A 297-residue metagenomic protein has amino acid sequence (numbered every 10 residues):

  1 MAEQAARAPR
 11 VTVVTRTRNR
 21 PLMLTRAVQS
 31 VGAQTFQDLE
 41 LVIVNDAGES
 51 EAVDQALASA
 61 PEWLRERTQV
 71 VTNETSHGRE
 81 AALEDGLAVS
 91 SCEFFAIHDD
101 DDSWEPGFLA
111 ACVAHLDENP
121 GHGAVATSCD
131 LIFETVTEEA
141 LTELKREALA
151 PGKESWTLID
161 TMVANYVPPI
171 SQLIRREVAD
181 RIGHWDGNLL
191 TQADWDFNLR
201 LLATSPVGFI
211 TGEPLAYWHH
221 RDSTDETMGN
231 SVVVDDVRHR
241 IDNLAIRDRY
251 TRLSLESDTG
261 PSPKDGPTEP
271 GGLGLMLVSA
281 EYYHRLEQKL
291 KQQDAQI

Functional and structural regions predicted by a protein language model:
M1-S257, Q293: Nucleotide-sugar donor-binding/catalytic module of glycosyltransferases that assemble extracellular/cell-envelope
L244-I297: Boundary detector for helix-to-coil junctions that initiate low-complexity/charged tails
